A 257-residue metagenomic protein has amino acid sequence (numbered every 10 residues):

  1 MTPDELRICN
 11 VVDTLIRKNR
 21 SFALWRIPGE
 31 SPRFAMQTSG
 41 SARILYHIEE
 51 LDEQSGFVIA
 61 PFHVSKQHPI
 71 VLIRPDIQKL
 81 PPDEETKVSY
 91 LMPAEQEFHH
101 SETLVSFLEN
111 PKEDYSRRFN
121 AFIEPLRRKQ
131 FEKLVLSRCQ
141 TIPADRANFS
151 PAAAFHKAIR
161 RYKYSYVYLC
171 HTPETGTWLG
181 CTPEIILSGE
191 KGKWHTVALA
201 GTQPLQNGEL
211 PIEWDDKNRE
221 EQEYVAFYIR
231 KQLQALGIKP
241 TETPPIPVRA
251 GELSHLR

Functional and structural regions predicted by a protein language model:
M1-R33, E49-G56, F98-T141, A153-K157 (+2 more regions): Alpha/propeptide regions of enzymes that mature by internal proteolysis
I16-P32, M36, D145-Y224: An anion-binding catalytic pocket shared by soluble metabolic enzymes
K18-V88: An N-terminal, globular interaction/scaffold subdomain
A60-F62, S137-R138, A198: Glycine-rich, histidine-containing beta strand-loop boundary motifs that form or position
V64, T141, G176: Gly/Ser/Thr-rich loops at beta-strand to alpha-helix junctions that form or flank small-molecule/cofactor-binding
P82-E113, F119, I142-P143, V197-R257: Contiguous alpha-helical scaffold segments within structured protein domains that host functional hotspots
L134, Y166-C170, I238: A short glycine-rich, hydrophobically flanked beta-strand micro-motif that places a catalytic Asp/Glu for divalent metal
V135-S137, C170-T172, P244: Short coil/turn segments at secondary-structure boundaries
